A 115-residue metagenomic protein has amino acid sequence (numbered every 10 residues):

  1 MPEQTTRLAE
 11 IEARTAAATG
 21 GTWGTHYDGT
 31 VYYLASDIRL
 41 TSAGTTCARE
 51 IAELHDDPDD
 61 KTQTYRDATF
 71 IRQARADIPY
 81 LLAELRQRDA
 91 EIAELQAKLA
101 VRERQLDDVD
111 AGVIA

Functional and structural regions predicted by a protein language model:
M1-C47: N-terminal globular core domains of eukaryotic regulatory proteins
M1-T6, L95, G112-A115: Terminal, compositionally biased segments
T5, D60, L82-E84: Generic alpha-helical structural signal
R7, I11, Q105, A115: Short linear clamp-binding motif
V31-A76, Y80: A short, structured beta-strand/loop element
F70, A74-D77, E84-E91, Q96-K98 (+2 more regions): Heptad-repeat coiled-coil/leucine-zipper oligomerization helices
